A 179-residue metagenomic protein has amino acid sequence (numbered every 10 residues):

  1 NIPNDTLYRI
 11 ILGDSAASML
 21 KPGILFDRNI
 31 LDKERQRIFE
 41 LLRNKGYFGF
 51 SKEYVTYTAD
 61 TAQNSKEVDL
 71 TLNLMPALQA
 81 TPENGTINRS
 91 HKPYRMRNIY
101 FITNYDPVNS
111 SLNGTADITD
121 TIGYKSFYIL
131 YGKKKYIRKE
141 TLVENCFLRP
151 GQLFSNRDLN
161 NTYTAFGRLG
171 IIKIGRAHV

Functional and structural regions predicted by a protein language model:
N1-R168, I174: Interaction-mediating elements
A177-V179: Conserved small/polar residues in nucleotide/adenosyl-binding loops
